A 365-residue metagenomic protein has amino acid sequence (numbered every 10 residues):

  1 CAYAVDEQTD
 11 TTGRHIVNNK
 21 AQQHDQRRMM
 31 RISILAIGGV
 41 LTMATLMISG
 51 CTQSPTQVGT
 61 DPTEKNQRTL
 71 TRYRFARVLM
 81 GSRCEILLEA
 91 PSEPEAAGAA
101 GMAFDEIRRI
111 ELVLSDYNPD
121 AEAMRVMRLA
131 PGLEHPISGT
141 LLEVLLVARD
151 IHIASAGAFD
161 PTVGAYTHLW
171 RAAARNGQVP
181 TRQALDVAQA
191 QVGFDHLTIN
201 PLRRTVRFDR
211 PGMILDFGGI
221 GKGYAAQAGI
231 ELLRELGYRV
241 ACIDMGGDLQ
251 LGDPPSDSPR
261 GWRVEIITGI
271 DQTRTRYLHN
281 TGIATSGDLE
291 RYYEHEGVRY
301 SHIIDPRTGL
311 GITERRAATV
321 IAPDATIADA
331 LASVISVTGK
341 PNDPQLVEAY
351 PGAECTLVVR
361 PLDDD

Functional and structural regions predicted by a protein language model:
C1-D365: Mature catalytic core of soluble alpha/beta enzymes
